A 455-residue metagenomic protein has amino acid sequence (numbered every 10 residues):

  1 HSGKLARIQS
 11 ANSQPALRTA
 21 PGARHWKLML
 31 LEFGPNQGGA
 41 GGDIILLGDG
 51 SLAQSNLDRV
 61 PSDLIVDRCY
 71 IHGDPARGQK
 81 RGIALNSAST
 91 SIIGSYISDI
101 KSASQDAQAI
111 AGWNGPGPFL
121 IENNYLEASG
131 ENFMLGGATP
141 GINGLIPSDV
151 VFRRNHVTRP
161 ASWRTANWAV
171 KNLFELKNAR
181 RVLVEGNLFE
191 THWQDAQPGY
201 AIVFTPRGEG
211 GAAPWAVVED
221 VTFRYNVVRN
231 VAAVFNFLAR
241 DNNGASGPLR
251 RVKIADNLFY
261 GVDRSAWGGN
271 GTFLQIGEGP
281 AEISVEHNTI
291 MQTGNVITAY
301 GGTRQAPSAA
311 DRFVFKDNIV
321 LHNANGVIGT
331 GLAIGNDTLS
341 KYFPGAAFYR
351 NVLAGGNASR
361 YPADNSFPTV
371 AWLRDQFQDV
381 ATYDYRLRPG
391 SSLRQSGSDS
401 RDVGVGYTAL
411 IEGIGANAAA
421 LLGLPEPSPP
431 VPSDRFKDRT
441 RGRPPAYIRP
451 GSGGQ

Functional and structural regions predicted by a protein language model:
H1-D43, R68, G73-P75, R374: Right-handed parallel beta-helix/beta-spiral solenoid domain characteristic of secreted/periplasmic
G3, G78, Q105, A128 (+4 more regions): Residue-level signal for pocket-adjacent positions within structured domains
A6, S308-D317, L321-Q455: Acidic, glycine- and Ser/Thr-rich low-complexity intrinsically disordered tracts in extracellular/secreted proteins
Q9-R18, G39-L57, P75-A84, A103-G115 (+7 more regions): Extracellular beta-strand/beta-solenoid scaffold signature
S10-N12, L30, P35, P206 (+3 more regions): Pocket-edge structural micro-motifs
R24-P35, D58-G73, S89-K101, P116-G136 (+10 more regions): Right-handed parallel beta-helix
L238-R240, R250-K253, F259-S265, N270-I276 (+5 more regions): C-terminal low-complexity, acidic/polar tails when present
